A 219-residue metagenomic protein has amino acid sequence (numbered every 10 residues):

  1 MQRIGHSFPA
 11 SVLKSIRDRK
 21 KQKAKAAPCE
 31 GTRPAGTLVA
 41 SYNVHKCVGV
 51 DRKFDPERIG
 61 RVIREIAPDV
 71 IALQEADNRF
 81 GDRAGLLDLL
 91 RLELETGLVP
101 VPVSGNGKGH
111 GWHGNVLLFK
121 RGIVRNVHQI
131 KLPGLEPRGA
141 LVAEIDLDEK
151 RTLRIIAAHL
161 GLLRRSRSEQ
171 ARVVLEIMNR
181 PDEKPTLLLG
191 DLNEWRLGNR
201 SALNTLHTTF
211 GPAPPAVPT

Functional and structural regions predicted by a protein language model:
Q2-C29, D51-R52, V70, E75-T152: Structured beta-strand-rich core segments of catalytic domains in phosphoester-bond hydrolases
G36, S41-E57, D77-G81, G161-L163: Acidic/histidine-rich helix-loop elements that form or flank divalent-metal/phosphate-binding sites at the catalytic
L38-A40, A72, L188-L189: Residue-level marker for buried hydrophobic side chains located in beta-strands that build the well-ordered beta-sheet
C47-G49, N78-A84, K108-H110, L163-R165 (+1 more regions): Active-site environment of divalent metal-dependent phosphoester hydrolases
F54-R58, A84-L90, S168-L175, A202: Charged helix-capping and loop-helix junction motifs
I66: Active-site charged/polar residues at nucleotide-handling catalytic sites that mediate phosphoryl, nucleotidyl
L153-G161: Active-site-proximal loop/helix segment associated with metal-binding centers of metalloenzymes
R164-T219: Metal-dependent phosphoesterases centered on the DNase I-like endonuclease/exonuclease/phosphatase
